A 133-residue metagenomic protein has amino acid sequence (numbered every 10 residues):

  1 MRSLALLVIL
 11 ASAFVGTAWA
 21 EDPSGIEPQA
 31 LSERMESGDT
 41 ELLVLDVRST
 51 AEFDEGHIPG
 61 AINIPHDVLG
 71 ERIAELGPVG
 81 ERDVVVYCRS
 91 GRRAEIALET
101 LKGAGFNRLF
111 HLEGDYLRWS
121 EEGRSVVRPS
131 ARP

Functional and structural regions predicted by a protein language model:
R2-A5, S12-L42, T50-D83, R92-P133: Rhodanese-like catalytic fold shared by cysteine-dependent sulfurtransferases and DSP/PTP-type phosphatases
D46: Phosphate-rich cofactor/ligand-interacting catalytic cores and adjacent structured alpha/beta frameworks
Y87: Short, surface-exposed ligand- or partner-binding patches at beta-edge/loop junctions that are enriched in aromatics
